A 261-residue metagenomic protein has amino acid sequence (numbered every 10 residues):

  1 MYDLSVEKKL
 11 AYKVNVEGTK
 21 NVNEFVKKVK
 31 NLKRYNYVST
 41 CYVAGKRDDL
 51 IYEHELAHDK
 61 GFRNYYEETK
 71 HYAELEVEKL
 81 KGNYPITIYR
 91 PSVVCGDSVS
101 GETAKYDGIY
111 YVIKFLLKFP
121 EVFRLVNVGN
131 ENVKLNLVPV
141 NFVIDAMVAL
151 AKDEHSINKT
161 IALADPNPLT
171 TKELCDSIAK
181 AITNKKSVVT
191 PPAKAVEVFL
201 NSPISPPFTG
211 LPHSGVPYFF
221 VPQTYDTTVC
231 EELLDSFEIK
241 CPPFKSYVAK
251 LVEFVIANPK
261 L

Functional and structural regions predicted by a protein language model:
M1-E17: NAD(P)H-binding glycine-rich loop region in Rossmannoid oxidoreductase-like domains and their noncatalytic homologs
V6, E17-Y65, T87: Conserved Rossmann-fold NAD(P)-dependent oxidoreductase catalytic core, especially the SDR/UDP-sugar
Y12-V16, F62-E74, Y106, V133-L137 (+1 more regions): Short-chain dehydrogenase/reductase
D49-L50, K79-I88, S92-L135, V140-D145 (+1 more regions): NAD(P)-dependent short-chain dehydrogenase/reductase
K118-N130, K194-I239: A hydrophobic C-terminal alpha-helical subdomain
A149-H213, E232, V255-P259: Mid/C-terminal beta-alpha module of Rossmann-like enzyme folds, strongest in SDR-family dehydrogenases/epimerases
T224-L261: Amphipathic terminal alpha-helices
